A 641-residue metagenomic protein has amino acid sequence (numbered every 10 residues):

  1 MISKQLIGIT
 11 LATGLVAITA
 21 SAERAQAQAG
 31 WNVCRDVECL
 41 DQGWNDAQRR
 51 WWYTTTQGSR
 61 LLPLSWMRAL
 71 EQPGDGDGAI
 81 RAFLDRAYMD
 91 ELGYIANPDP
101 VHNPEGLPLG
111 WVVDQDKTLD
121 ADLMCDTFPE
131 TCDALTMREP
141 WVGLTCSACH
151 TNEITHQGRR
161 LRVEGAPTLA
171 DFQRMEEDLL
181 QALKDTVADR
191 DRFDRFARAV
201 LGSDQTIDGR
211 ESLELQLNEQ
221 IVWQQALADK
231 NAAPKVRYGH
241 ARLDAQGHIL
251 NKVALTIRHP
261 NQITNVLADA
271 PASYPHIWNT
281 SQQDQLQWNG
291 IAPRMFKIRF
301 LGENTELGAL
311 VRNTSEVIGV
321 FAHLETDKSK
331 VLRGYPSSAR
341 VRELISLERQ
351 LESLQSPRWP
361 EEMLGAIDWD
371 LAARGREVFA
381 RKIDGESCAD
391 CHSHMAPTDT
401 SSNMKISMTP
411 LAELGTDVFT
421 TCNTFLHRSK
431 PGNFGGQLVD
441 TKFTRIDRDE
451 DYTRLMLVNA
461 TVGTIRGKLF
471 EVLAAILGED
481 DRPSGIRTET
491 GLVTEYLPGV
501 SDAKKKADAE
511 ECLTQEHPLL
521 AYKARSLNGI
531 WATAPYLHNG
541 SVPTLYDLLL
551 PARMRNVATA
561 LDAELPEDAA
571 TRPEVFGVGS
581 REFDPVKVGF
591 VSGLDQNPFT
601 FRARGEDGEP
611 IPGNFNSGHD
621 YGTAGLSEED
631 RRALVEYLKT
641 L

Functional and structural regions predicted by a protein language model:
M1-I9: Bacterial N-terminal signal peptides that target proteins for export
G8-A17: Bacterial N-terminal signal peptides
T19-A20, E38: Phosphate/pyrophosphate-recognition segments in soluble nucleotide-handling domains
A20-Q26: Sec/Tat signal peptide C-region and signal peptidase I cleavage site
Q26-L641: Periplasmic c-type cytochrome electron-transfer domains
